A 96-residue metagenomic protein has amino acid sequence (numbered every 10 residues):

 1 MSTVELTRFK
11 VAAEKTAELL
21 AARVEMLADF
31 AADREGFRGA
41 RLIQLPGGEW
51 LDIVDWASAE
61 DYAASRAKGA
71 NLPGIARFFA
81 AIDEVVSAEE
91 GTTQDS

Functional and structural regions predicted by a protein language model:
M1-S2, D83: Sequence-level motif detector for i,i+2 pairs with an aromatic at +2
S2-K10, G39-A67: Short, well-ordered beta-strand segments in beta-rich or mixed alpha/beta enzyme and ligand-binding folds
K10-A21: Short, surface-exposed ligand-recognition loops at beta-strand->loop->(often short) alpha-helix junctions that present
E18, M26, R41-Q44: Acidic/proline-rich low-complexity IDRs
E25-R38, D55-E89: An amphipathic, aromatic/His-enriched active-site/gating alpha helix that lines ligand/cofactor pockets
Q44, E89-E90: Structural signal for conserved beta-strand scaffold positions within catalytic alpha/beta enzyme cores
G91-S96: Short, low-order "capping/linker" segments at domain edges
